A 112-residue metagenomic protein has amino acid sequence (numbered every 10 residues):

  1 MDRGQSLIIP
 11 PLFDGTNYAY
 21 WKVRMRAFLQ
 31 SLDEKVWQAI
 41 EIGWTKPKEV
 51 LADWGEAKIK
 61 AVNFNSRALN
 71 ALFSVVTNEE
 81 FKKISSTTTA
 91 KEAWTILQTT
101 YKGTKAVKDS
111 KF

Functional and structural regions predicted by a protein language model:
M1-F112: N-terminal Lys/Arg-enriched interaction segments
